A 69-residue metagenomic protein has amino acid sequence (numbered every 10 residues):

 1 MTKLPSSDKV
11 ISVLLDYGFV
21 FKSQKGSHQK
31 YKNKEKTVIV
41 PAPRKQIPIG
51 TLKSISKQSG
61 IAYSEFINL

Functional and structural regions predicted by a protein language model:
M1-K25, K30-L69: Basic nucleic-acid-binding interfaces
